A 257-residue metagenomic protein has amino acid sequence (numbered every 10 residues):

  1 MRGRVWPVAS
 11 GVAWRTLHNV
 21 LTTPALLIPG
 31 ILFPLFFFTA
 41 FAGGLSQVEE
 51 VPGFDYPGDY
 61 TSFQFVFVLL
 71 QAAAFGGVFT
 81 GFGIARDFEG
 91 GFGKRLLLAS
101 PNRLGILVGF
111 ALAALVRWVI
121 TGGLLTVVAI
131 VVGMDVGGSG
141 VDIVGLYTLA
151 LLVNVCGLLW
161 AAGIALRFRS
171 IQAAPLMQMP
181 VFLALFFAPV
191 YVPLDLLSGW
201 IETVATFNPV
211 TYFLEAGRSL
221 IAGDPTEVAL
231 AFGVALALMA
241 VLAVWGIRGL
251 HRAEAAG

Functional and structural regions predicted by a protein language model:
M1-A13, G157, W200-T211: Short, membrane-interfacial amphipathic segments enriched in basic
M1-F33: Aromatic- and glycine-rich beta-strand/loop motifs that create alpha-glucan
N19, G53-D55, G137, A188-V241: Membrane-interfacial helix-loop-helix junctions in multi-pass membrane proteins
T22-L26, F63, A73-V78, V108-F110 (+3 more regions): Short alpha-helical transmembrane interface motifs in multi-pass membrane proteins
F36-A40, Y60-V132, M179, L185: Hydrophobic alpha-helical transmembrane segments of multi-pass membrane transport proteins
G43-Q47, A165-F207: Transmembrane helix segments
R103-Q178, D224-I247: Alpha-helical transmembrane segments and their short interhelical loops
L250-G257: Short cytosolic juxtamembrane segments of multi-pass membrane proteins
